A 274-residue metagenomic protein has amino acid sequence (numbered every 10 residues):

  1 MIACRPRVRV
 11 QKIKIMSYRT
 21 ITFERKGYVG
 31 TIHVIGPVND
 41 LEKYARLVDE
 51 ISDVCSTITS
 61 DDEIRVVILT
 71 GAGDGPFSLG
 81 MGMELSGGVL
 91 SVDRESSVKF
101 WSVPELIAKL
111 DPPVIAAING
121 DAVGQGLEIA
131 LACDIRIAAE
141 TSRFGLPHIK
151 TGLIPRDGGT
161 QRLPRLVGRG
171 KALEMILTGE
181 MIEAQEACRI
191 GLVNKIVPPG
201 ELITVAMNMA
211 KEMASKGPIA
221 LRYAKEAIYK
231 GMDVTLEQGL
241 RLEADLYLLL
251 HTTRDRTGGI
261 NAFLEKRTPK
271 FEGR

Functional and structural regions predicted by a protein language model:
K12-T70: Conserved CoA-thioester-binding segment of acyl-CoA-metabolizing enzymes
S17, L106-L221, L249-T253, G258-N261 (+2 more regions): Crotonase-fold acyl-CoA enzyme core
N39, E63, G71-L106, A122 (+2 more regions): Glycine- (often His-adjacent) and acidic-residue-rich active-site loop that binds/positions the CoA thioester
L47-I51, S96-K99, L202, E243: Hydrophobic alpha-helical membrane-association signature
